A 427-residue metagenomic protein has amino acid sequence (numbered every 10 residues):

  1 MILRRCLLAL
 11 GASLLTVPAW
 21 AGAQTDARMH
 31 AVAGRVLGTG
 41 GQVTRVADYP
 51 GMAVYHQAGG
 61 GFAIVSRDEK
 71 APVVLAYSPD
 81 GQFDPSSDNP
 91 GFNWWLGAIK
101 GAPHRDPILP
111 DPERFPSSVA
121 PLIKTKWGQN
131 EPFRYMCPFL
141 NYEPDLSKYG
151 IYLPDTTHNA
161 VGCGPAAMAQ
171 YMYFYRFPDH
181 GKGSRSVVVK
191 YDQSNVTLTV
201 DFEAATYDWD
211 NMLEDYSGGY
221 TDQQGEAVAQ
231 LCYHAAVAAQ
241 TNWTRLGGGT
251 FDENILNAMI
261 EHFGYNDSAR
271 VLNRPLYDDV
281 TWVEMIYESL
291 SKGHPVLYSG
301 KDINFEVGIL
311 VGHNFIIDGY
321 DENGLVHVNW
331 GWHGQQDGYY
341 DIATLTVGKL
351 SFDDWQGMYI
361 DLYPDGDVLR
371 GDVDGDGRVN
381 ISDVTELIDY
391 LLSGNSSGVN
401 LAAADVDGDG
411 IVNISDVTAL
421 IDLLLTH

Functional and structural regions predicted by a protein language model:
M1-R5: Positively charged n-region of N-terminal signal peptides that target proteins for export
C6-P18: Bacterial N-terminal signal peptides
A19-A23: Boundary at the C-terminal end of the N-terminal hydrophobic targeting segment
Q24-A47, Q57, A63, E69-E131 (+4 more regions): Cys-His-centered catalytic/binding microenvironment captured across papain-like cysteine peptidases and homologous
Q42-G59, N257, E261-N329: Active-site-adjacent substructure of cysteine-protease-like catalytic cores
P50, A71-G249: Active-site-adjacent structural segments surrounding the nucleophilic cysteine of cysteine proteases and isopeptidases
C163, M259, I317-G319, V328 (+4 more regions): Residue-level detector of buried hydrophobic side-chain packing in well-ordered secondary-structure elements
D365-H427: Cellulosome-associated attachment modules in secreted, modular CAZymes
